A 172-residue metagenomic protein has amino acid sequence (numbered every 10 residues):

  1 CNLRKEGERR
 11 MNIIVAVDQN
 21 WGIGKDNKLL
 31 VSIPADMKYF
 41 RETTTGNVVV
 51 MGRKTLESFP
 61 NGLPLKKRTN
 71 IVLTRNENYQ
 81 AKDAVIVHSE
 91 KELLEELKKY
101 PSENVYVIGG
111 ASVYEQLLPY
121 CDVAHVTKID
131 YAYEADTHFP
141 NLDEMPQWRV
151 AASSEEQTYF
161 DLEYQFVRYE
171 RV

Functional and structural regions predicted by a protein language model:
C1-R10: Short, Lys/Arg-enriched N-terminal segments with co-localized hydrophobic residues within the first ~10-30 amino acids
R9-V172: Enzymes that bind and transform nitrogen-containing heteroaromatic metabolites
